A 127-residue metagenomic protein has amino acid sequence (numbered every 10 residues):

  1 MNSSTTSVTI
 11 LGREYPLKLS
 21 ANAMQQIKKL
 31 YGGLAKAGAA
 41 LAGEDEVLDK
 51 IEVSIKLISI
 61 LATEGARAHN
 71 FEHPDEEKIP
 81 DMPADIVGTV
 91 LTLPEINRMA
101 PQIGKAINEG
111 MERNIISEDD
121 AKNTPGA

Functional and structural regions predicted by a protein language model:
M1-E14, K29, A35-K50, A68-A127: Charged interaction scaffolds used for protein-protein
L17: Active-site-adjacent beta-strand anchor residues
S20: Residue-level signal for threonine
K29-G33, I60-T63: Short, intrinsically disordered, mixed-charge
V53-E64, K105: Short, hydrophobic/amphipathic alpha-helical patches that form generic packing surfaces within helical domains
